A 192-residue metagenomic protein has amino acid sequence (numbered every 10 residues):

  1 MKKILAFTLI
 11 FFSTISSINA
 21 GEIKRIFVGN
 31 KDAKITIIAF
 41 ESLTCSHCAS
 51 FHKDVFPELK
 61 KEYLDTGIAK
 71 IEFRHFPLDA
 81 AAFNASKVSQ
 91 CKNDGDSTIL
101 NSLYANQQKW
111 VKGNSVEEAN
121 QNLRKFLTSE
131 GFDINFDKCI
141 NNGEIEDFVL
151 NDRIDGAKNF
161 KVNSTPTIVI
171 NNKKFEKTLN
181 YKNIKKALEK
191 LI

Functional and structural regions predicted by a protein language model:
M1-D79, F83, I145-K158, E189-I192: Extracytoplasmic thiol/disulfide redox context detector
P77-S164, V169-K182, K186-I192: Cysteine-centric redox/oxidoreductase cores and disulfide-bonded domains
